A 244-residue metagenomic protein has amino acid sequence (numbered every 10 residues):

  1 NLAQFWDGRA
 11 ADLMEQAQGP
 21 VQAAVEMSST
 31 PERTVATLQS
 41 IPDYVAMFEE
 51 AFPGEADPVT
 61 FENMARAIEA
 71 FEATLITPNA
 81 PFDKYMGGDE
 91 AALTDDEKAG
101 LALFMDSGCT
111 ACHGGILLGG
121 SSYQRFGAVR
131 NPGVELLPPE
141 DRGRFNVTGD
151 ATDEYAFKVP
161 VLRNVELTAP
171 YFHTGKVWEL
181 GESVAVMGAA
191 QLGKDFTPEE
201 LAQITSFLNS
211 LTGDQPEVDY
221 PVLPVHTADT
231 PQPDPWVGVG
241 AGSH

Functional and structural regions predicted by a protein language model:
N1-H244: Periplasmic c-type cytochrome electron-transfer domains
